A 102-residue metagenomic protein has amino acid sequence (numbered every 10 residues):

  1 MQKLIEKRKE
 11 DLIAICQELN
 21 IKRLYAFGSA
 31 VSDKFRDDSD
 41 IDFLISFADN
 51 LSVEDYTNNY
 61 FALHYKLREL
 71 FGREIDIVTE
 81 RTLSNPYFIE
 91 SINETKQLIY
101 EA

Functional and structural regions predicted by a protein language model:
M1-Y25, V31-D37, N50-A102: Catalytic core of pol beta-like nucleotidyltransferases
S39-I41: Change "...and in nucleic-acid phosphodiester-cleaving endonucleases..." to "...and in nucleic-acid processing enzymes
L44-S46: Short hydrophobic/aromatic beta-strand micro-patches that form the beta-sheet surface supporting nucleotide- or nucleic
